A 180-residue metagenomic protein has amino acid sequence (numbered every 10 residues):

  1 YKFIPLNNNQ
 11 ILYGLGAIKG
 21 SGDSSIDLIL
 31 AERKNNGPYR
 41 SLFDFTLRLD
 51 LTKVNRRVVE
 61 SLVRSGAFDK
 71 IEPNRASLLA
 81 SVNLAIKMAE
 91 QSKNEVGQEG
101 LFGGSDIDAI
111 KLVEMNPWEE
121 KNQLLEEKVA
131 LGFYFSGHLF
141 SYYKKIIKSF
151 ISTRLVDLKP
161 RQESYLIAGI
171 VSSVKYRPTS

Functional and structural regions predicted by a protein language model:
Y1-P160, R177: Sliding clamp-binding short linear motifs that recruit DNA-associated proteins to replication/repair hubs
Q162-K175: OB-fold and OB-like beta-barrel modules that bind single-stranded nucleic acids
